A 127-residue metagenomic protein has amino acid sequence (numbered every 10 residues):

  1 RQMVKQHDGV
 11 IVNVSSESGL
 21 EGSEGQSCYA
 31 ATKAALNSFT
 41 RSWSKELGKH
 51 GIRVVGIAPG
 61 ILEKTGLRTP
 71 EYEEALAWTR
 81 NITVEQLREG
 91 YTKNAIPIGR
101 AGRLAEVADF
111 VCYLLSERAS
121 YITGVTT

Functional and structural regions predicted by a protein language model:
R1, K45-E46, S120: Alpha-helical segment proximal to the catalytic Tyr-Lys
V4-K5, L47-K49, L62, L115: A short hydrophobic alpha-helix cap/turn motif
S16: Residue(s) in the substrate-gating loop at a strand-loop-helix junction that position the organic substrate next
E21-S27, K49-H50, G99, E117: Active-site loop immediately N-terminal to the catalytic Tyr-X3-Lys motif of short-chain dehydrogenase/reductase
T32, T40: Active-site helix of classical SDR
G48, R53, I122-G124: Short, small/polar-rich loop/turn modules that mediate ligand/substrate recognition or access, typified
E63-A95: A glycine/serine/threonine-rich, flexible loop-to-helix segment that serves as the NAD(P) cofactor-binding "lid"
I98-T127: C-terminal substrate-recognition "lid" of short-chain dehydrogenase/reductases
